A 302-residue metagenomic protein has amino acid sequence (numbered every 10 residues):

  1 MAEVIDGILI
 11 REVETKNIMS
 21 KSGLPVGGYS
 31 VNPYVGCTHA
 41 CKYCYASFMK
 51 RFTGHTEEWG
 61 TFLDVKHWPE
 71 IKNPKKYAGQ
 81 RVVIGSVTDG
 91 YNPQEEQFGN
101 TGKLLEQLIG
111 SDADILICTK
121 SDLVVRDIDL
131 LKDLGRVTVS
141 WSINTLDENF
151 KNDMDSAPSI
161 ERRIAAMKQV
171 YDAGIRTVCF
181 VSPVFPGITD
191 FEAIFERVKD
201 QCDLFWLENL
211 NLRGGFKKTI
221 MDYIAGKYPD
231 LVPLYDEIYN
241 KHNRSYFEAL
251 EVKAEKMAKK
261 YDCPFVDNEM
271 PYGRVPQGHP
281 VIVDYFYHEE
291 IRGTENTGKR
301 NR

Functional and structural regions predicted by a protein language model:
M1-T138, L146-F150, I160-E161, A165 (+1 more regions): Conserved Radical SAM active-site core
A2-E14, E192-R302: Auxiliary Fe-S-binding modules of radical SAM enzymes
Y29, V82, I115, V139-W141 (+3 more regions): Hydrophobic faces of well-ordered beta-strands that scaffold small-molecule active sites in alpha/beta enzyme cores
V87-D89, K120-D122, S142-L146, S182-V184 (+2 more regions): Active-site beta-loop-alpha junctions enriched in small/polar residues
S111, K168-R176, D200-D203, K260: Secondary-structure boundary elements
N149-F150, G187-D190, G214-F216: Short acidic/glycine-rich loop or secondary-structure boundary segments that cap or lie
S156, K168-T189, N240-R244: Conserved strand-turn element in the central/C-terminal portion of the radical SAM core barrel that lines
